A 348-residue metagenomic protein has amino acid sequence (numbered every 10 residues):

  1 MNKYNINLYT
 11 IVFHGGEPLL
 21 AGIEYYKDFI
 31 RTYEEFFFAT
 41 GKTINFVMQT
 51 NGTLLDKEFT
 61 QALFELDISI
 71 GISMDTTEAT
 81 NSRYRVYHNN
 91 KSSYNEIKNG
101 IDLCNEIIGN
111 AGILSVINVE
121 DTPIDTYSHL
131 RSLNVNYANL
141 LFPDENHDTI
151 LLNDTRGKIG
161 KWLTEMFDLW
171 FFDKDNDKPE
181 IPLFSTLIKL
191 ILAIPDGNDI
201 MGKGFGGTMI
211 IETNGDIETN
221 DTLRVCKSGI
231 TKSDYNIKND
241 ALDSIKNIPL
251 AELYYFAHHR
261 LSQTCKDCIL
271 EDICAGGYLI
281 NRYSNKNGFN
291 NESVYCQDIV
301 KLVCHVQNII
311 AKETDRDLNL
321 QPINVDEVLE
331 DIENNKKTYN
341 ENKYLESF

Functional and structural regions predicted by a protein language model:
M1-H14, N291-K337: Short Fe-S-cluster ligation motifs
N2, E34, F38, F167 (+2 more regions): Hydrophobic/aromatic-lined pockets within catalytic cores
K3-V12, A21-P143: Radical SAM/AdoMet-radical enzyme domain recognition
E24, E58, E96-N99, D125 (+7 more regions): Generic recognition of stable, solvent-exposed alpha-helical segments in well-folded globular domains
S82-N95, D102-I217, T222-N239: Radical SAM enzyme [4Fe-4S]-AdoMet core and its adjacent flexible, acidic and glycine-rich loops/tails across
S185-K301: Accessory C-terminal segments flanking Radical SAM cores
E346-F348: Intrinsic-disorder signal
